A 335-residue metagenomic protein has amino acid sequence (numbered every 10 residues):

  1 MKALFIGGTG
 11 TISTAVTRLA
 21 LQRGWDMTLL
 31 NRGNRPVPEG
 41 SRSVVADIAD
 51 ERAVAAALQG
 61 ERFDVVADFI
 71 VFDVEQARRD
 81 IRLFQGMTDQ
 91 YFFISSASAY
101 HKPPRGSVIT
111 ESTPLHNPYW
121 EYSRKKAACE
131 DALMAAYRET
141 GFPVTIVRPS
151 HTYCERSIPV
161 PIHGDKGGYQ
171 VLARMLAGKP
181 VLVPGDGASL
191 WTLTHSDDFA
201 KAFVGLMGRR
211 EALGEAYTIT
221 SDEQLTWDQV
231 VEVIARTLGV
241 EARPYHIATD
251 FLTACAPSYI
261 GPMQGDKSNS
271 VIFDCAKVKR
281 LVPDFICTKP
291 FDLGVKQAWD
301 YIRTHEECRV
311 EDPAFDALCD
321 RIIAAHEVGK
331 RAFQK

Functional and structural regions predicted by a protein language model:
A3-R23: N-terminal Rossmann NAD(P)H-binding glycine-rich loop of SDR-like oxidoreductase domains
L30-N34, D47-I48: N-terminal Rossmann-fold cofactor-binding loop
E39-E51, I70-F72: Rossmann-fold cofactor-recognition segment
E61-V108, N117, R124-A135: NAD(P)-cofactor binding segment of oxidoreductase domains
S107-E111, L115-D131, H151, P161-Y169 (+3 more regions): Short-chain dehydrogenase/reductase
D131-P161: Conserved beta-loop-beta element that borders a ligand/cofactor-binding pocket
H163-V171, P184-M207, G214-E215: Substrate-positioning beta->alpha
G205-Q264, C275, R280, Q297 (+2 more regions): Mid/C-terminal beta-alpha module of Rossmann-like enzyme folds, strongest in SDR-family dehydrogenases/epimerases
